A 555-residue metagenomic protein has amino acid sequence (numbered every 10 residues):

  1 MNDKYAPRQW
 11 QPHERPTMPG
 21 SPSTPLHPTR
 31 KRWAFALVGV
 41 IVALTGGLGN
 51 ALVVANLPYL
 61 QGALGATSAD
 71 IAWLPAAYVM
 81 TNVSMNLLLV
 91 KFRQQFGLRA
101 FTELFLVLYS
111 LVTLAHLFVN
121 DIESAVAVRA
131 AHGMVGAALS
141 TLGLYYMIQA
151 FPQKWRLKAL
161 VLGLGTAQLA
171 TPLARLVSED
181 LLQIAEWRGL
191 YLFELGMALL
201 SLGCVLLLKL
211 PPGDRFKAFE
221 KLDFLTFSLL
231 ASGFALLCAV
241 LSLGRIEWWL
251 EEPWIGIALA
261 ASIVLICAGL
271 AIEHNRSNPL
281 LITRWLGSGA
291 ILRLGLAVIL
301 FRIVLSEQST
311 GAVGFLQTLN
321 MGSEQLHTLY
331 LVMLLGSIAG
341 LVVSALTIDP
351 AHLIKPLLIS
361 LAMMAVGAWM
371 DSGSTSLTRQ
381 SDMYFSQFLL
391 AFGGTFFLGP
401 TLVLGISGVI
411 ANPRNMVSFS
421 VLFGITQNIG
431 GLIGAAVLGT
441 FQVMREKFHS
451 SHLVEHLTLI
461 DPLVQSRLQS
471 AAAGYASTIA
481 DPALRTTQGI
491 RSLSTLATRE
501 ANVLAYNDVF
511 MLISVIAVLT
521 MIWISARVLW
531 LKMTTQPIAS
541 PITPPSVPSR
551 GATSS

Functional and structural regions predicted by a protein language model:
M1-L48, G62: Cytosolic juxtamembrane N-terminal segment immediately preceding the first transmembrane helix of multi-pass
R32-G49, V53-A55, S68, P75 (+1 more regions): 12-transmembrane solute porter fold
V54-S84, S124-V128: Extracellular/periplasmic helix-loop-helix junction of adjacent transmembrane segments in MFS-like secondary
L60-G62, F92-R93, A125, V177-A185 (+4 more regions): Interfacial helix-cap and linker-helix signal at transmembrane-aqueous boundaries of multi-pass secondary transporters
A76-K91, S140-L144, L331-S344: Central cavity-lining transmembrane alpha-helices of secondary-active solute carriers, predominantly the Major
N86-L225: Helix-loop-helix hairpins in multi-pass membrane proteins, especially solute transporters
E179-A297, F301-V304, Q308: Hydrophobic transmembrane-helix bundles of small-molecule transporters
F423-W530, T535-S555: Hydrophobic transmembrane architecture of multi-pass small-molecule transporters
